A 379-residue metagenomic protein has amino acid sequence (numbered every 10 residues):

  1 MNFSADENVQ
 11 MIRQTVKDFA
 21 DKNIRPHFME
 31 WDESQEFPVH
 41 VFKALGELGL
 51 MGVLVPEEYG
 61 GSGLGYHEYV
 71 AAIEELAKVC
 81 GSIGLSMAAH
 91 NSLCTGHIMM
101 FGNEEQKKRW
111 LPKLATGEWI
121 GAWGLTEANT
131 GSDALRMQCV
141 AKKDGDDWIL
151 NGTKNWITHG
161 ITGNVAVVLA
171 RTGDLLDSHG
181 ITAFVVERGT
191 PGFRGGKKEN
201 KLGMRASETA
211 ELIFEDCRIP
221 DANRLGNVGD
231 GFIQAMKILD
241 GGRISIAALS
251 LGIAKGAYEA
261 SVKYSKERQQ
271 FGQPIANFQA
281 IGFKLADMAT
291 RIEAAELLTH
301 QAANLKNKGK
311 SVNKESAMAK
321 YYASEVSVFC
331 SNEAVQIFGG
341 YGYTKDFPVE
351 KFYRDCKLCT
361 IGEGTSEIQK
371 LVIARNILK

Functional and structural regions predicted by a protein language model:
M1-A89, F101-Q106, K113-E118, G131-A134 (+4 more regions): Alpha-helical interface subdomain recognition
G49, I73-A77, A170, V186-P191 (+1 more regions): Short Ser/Thr-interspersed hydrophobic loop/turn segments at strand-loop and sheet-helix junctions that line or gate
L64, D133-L135, H159-N164, D177-G180 (+1 more regions): Short glycine/proline-enriched turns and hinge-like loops at secondary-structure junctions
M87, N151-G195: A short core secondary-structure module
T95-F101, W123, L135: Flexible, glycine-rich active-site loops centered on histidine and acidic residues that chelate a metal or position
G117-L125, L169: A short, Trp-centered hydrophobic/proline-enriched beta-strand micro-motif
R136, G189-R218: Flexible, small-/acidic-enriched active-site or ligand-binding loops
E215-Q234: Long, acidic (Asp/Glu-rich), low-complexity accessory segments flanking structured domains
